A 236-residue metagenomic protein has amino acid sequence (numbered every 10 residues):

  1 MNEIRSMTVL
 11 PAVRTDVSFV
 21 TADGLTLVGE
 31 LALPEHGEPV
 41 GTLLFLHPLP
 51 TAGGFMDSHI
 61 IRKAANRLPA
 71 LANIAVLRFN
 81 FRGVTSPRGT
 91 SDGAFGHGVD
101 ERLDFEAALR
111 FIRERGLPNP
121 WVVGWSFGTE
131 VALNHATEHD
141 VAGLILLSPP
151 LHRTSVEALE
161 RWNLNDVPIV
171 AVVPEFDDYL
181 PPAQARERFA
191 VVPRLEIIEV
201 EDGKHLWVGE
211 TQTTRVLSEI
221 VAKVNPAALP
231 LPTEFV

Functional and structural regions predicted by a protein language model:
M1-T21, L25-H36, F127, T233-V236: An N-terminal hydrophobic leader/cap segment in hydrolases
V20, L25-L33, E38-R115: Serine-hydrolase catalytic machinery in alpha/beta-hydrolase-like enzymes
G124-A132: Gly/Ala-rich beta-loop-alpha elbow adjacent to hydrolase catalytic centers
H152-R153, E175-L180, H205-L206: Acidic catalytic loop of the alpha/beta-hydrolase fold
E157-L159, L180-A190, Q212: Short alpha-helix in the alpha/beta-hydrolase fold that links the catalytic acid
L164-D166, A171-V173, D177: Short beta-strand/loop motif that positions the catalytic acidic residue of the alpha/beta-hydrolase fold
A190-L206: Catalytic histidine neighborhood in serine/cysteine hydrolases with alpha/beta-hydrolase-type architecture
G203-R215: Catalytic histidine-centered segment of alpha/beta-hydrolase-like enzymes
